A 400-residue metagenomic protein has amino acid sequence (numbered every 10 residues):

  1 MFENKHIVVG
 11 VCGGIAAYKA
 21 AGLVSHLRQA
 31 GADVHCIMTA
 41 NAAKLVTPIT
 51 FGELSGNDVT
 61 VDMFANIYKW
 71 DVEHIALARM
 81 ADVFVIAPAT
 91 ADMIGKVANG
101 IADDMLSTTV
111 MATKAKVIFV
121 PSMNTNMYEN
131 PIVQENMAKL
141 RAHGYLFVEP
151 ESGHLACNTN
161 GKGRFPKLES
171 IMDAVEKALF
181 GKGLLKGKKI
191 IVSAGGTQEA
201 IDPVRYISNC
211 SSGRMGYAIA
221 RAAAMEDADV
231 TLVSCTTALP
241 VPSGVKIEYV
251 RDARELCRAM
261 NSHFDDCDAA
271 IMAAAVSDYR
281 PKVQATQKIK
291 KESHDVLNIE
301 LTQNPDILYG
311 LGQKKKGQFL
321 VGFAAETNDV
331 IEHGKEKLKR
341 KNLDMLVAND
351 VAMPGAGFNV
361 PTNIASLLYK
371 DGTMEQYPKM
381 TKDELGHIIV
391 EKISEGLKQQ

Functional and structural regions predicted by a protein language model:
M1-F119, N124-G213, Y217-Q400: A cross-family phosphate/adenosyl-ligand binding-site feature
